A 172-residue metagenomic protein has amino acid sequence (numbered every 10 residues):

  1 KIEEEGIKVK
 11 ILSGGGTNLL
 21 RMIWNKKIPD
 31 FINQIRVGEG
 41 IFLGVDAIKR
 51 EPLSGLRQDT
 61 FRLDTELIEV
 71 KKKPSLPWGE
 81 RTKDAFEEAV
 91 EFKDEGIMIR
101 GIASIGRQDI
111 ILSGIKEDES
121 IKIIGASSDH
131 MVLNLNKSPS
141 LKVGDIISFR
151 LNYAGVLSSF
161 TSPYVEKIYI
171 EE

Functional and structural regions predicted by a protein language model:
I2-E172: Active-site anion/phosphate-binding pocket segments in diverse small-molecule metabolic enzymes
